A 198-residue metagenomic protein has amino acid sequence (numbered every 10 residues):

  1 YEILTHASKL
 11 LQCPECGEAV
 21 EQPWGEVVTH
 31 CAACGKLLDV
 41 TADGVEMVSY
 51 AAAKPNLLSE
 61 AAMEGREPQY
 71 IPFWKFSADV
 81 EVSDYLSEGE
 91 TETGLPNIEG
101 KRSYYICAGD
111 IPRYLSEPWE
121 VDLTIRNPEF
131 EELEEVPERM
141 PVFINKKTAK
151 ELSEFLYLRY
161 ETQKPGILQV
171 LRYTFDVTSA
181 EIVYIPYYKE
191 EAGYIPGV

Functional and structural regions predicted by a protein language model:
Y1-V198: Long C-terminal interaction/binding lobes of large macromolecular proteins
